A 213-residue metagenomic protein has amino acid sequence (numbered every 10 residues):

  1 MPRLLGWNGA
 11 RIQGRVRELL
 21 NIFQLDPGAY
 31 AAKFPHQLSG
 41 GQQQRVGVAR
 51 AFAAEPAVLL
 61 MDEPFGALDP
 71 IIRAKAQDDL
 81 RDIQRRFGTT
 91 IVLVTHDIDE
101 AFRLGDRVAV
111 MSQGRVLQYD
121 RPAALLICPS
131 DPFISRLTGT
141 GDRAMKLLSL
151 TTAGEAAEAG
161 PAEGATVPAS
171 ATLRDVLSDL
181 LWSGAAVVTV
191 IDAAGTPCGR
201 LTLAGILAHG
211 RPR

Functional and structural regions predicted by a protein language model:
A10-A29: Conserved ABC ATPase "signature" region
V48: Hydrophobic anchor residue at the start of the ABC signature
E55: Conserved catalytic motifs of ABC-family nucleotide-binding domains
L59-D62: Catalytic Walker B motif of ABC-type/P-loop ATPase nucleotide-binding domains
Y119-D120, C128, R200: ABC ATPase "signature
A162-A194, T202-R213: The conserved cystathionine-beta-synthase
